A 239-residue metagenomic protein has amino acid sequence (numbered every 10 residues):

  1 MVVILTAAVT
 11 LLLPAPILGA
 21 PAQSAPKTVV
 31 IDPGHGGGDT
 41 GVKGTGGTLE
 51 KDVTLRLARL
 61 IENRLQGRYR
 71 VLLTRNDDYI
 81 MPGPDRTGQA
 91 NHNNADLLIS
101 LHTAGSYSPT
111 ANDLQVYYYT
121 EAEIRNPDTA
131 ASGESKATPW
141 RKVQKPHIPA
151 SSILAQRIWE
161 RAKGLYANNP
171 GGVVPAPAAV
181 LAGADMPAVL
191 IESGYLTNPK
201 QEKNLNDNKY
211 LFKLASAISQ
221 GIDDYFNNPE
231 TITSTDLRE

Functional and structural regions predicted by a protein language model:
V2-P14: Bacterial N-terminal signal peptides
L13-A15, D32, M186: Hydrophobic alpha-helix-in-membranes signature
P14-S24: Boundary at the C-terminal end of the N-terminal hydrophobic targeting segment
P26, L55-E239: Active-site-proximal helix/loop segments of hydrolytic enzymes
K27-G47: Short glycine-rich His-centered loop
D32, D39, E50, S100-H102 (+1 more regions): Acidic active-site catalytic centers that drive phospho-/nucleotidyl reactions and related ester hydrolyses
G44-L49, N204-N208: Short glycine-enriched, charge-decorated loop/helix-capping segments at active-site entrances that position
